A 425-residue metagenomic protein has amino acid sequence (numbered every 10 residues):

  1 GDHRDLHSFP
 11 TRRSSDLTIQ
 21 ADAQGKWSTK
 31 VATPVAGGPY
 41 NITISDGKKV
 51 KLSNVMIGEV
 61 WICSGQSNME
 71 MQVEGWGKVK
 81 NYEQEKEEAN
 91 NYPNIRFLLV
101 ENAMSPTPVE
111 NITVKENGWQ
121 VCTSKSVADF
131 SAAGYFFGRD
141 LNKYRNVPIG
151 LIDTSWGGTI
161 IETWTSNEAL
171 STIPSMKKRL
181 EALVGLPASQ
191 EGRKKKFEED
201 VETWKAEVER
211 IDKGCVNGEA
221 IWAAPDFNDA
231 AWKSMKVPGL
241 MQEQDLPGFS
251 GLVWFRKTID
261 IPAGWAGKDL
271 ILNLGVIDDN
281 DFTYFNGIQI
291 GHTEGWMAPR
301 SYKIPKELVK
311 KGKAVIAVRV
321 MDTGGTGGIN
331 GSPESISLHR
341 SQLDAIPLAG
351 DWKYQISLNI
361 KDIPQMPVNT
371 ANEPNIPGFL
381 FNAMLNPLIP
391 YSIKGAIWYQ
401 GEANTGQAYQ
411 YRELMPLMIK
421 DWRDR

Functional and structural regions predicted by a protein language model:
G1-S14: Short, small-residue-biased leader/transition segments that mark boundaries at the very start of proteins
R13-G37, V276, Y284-S335: Beta-strand-rich ligand-recognition modules
V50-V121, I152-M241, L308, K313-I393: An acidic-aromatic loop/edge-strand motif
W232, I259-G287, I316-V318: Aromatic-lined ligand-binding clefts that engage carbohydrates, nucleic acids, or primary amines
E243-W254, I290-M297, E373: Extracellular beta-rich ligand/substrate-recognition surface
F249-P262, R300-Y302, N382: Short beta-strands within extracellular/lumenal beta-sheet-rich domains
I376-R425: Active-site neighborhood of glycoside hydrolase catalytic domains
